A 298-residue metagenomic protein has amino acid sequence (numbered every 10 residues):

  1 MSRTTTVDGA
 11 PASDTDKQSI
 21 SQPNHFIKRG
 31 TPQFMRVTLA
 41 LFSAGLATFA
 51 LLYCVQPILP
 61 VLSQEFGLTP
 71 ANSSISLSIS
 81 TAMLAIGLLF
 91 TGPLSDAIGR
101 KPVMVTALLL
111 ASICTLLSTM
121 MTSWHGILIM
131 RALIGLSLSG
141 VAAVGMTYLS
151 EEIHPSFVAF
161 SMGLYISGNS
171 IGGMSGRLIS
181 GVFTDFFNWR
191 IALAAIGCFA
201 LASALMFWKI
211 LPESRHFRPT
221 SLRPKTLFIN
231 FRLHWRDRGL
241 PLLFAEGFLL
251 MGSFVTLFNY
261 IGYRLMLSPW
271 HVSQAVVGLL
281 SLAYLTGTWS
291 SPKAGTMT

Functional and structural regions predicted by a protein language model:
Q22-T31, P212-F244: Juxtamembrane intracellular "pre-TM" segments in multi-pass secondary transporters
R36-P70, T91, L257-G262: Extracytoplasmic
Y53, T81-L89, G173-M174, Y284-P292: Residue-level signature of mid-helix packing/kink "hotspots" within the transmembrane helices of 12-pass Major
V61, G92-P93, A97, V182 (+1 more regions): Membrane-interface helix termini in secondary transporters
I86-H125: Conserved MFS/SLC helix-loop-helix module at the cytosolic interface between two early adjacent transmembrane helices
S123-R131, L242-L243: Short hydrophobic/alpha-helical segments at membrane-entry points of transmembrane helices in Major Facilitator
G126, P155, L164-K209: Helix-loop-helix hairpin linking two adjacent transmembrane segments in secondary transporters
M130-N169: Cytoplasmic helix-loop-helix junction between adjacent transmembrane helices in 12-TM secondary transporters
